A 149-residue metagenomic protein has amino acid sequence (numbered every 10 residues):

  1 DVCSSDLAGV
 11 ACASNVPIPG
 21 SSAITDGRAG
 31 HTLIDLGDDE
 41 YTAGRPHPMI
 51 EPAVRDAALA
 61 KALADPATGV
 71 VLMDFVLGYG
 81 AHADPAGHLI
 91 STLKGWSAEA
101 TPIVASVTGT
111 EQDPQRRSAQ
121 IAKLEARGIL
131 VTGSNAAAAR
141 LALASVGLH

Functional and structural regions predicted by a protein language model:
V2-S4: Short, small-residue-biased leader/transition segments that mark boundaries at the very start of proteins
N15-A67, F75: Active-site rim loops that border cofactor/substrate pockets in soluble metabolic enzymes
F75-A83: Glycine-rich, proline-tolerant flexible connector loops at the mouths of alpha/beta enzymes
P85-T92: Charged helix-capping and loop-helix junction motifs
A98-P102: A short helix->loop->beta-strand "cap" motif at the edges of active sites that frequently abuts
V104-E125: Glycine-rich, charge-decorated loop segments at or immediately adjacent to ligand/cofactor-binding or catalytic sites
L130-A138: Short acidic-hydrophobic, aromatic-tinged amphipathic segments that line or gate anion-handling sites
